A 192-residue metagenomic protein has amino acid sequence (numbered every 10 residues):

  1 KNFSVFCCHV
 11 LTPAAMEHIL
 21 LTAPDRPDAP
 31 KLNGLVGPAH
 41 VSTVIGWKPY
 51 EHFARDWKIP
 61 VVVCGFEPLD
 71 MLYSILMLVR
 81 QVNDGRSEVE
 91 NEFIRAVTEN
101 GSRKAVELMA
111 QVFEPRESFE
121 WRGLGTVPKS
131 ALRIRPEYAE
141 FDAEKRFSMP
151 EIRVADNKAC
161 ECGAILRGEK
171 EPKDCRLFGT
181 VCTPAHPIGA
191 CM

Functional and structural regions predicted by a protein language model:
K1-P38: Active-site histidine-anchored catalytic micro-motif
F6, D28-N100, L108: A conserved active-site cap/scaffold subdomain adjacent to cofactor or substrate pockets
P13-I19, W47-Y50, K145, E161: Glycine-rich, charged/polar anion/phosphate-binding loops that engage phosphate groups from diverse ligands
L20-G34, H52-D56, I152-V154, R167-G168 (+1 more regions): Solvent-exposed alpha-helices and their adjacent loops that cap or buttress functional pockets in soluble metabolic
A39, G65-F66, F113, G125 (+3 more regions): Active-site proximal loops enriched in glycine and acidic residues that flank catalytic Cys/His/Asp and coordinate
Y73-A164: Internal helical hairpin/lid segments
P150-M192: Cysteine-cluster motifs in flexible loop/terminal segments that predominantly coordinate metals
